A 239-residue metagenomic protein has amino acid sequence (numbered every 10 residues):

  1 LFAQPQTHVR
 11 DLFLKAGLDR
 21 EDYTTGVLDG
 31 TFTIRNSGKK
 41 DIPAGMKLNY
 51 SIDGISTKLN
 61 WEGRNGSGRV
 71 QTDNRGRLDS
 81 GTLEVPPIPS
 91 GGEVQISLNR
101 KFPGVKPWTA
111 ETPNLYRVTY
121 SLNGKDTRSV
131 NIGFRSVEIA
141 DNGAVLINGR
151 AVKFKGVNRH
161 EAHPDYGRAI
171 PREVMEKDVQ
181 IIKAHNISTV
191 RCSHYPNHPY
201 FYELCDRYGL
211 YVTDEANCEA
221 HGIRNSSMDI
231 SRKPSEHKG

Functional and structural regions predicted by a protein language model:
L1-V212, G239: Secreted/periplasmic carbohydrate-active enzymes, especially glycoside hydrolases
K155-H160, E215-G239: Aromatic- and acidic-residue-enriched carbohydrate-binding clefts of CAZyme catalytic domains
